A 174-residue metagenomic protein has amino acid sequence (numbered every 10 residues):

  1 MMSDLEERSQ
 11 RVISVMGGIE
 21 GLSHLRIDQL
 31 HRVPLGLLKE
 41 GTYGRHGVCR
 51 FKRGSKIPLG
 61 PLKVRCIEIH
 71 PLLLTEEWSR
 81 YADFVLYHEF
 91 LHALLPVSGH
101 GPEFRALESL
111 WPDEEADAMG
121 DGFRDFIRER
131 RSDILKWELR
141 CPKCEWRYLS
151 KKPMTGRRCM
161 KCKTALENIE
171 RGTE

Functional and structural regions predicted by a protein language model:
M1-F84, A93-E174: Active-site-proximal or metal-binding-adjacent scaffold patches in catalytic folds
E89: Walker B catalytic acidic pair
